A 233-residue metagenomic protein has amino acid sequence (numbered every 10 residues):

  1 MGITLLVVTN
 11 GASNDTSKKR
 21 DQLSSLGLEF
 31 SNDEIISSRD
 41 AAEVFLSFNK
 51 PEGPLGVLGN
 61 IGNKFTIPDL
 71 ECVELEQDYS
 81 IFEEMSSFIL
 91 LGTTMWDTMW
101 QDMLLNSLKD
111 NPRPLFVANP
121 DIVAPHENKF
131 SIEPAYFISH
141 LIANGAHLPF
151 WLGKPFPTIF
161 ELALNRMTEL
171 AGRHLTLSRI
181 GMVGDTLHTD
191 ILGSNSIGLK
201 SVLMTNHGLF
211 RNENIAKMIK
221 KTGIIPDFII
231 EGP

Functional and structural regions predicted by a protein language model:
I3, A12-I36, E43-P233: Asp-based, Mg2+/Mn2+-dependent phosphohydrolase catalytic module
